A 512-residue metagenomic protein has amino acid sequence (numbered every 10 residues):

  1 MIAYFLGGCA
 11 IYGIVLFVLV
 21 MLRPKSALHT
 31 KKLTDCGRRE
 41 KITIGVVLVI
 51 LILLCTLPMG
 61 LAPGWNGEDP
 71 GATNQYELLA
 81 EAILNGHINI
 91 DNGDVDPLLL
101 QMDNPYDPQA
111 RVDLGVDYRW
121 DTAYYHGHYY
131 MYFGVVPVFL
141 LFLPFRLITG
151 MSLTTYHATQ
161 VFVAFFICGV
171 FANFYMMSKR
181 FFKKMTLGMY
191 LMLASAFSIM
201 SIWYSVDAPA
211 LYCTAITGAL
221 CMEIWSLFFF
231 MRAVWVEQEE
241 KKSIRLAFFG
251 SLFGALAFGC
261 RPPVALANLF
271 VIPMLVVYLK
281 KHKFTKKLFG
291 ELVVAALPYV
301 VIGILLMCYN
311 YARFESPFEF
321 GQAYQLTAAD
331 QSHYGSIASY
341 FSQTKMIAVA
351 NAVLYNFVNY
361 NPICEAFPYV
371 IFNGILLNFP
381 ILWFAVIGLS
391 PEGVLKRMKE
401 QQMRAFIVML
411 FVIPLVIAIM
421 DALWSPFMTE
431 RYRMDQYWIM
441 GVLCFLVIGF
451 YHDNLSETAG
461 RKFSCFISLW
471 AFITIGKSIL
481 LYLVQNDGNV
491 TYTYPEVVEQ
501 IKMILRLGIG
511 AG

Functional and structural regions predicted by a protein language model:
I2-G71, G188-Y190, I244, K287-P298 (+2 more regions): Start-transfer (signal-anchor) and selected internal transmembrane alpha helices of multi-pass inner/ER membrane
N85-F133, S195-D207, T327-G335, Y340-Q343 (+1 more regions): Interfacial juxtamembrane loops and adjacent helix segments that form the catalytic/substrate-binding surfaces
M151-K183, E223-F229: Transmembrane-helix motifs of polytopic, lipid-linked glycan transferases
F171-S201, C221, Q238-R245, M403-R404 (+2 more regions): Transmembrane-helix signature of polytopic, membrane-embedded enzymes that assemble or transfer cell-envelope glycans
G218-Q238, F249-G254, N268-V271, I439-L443: Specific aromatic-rich, kink-prone transmembrane helix
I224, R245-R261, N268-L269, V293 (+1 more regions): Membrane-interface alpha helices of multi-pass inner-membrane proteins
A267-G303, V394: Perimembrane helix-loop-helix junctions
N361-R404, L443, V447: Hydrophobic, aromatic-rich transmembrane alpha-helices and their immediate juxtamembrane boundary segments
